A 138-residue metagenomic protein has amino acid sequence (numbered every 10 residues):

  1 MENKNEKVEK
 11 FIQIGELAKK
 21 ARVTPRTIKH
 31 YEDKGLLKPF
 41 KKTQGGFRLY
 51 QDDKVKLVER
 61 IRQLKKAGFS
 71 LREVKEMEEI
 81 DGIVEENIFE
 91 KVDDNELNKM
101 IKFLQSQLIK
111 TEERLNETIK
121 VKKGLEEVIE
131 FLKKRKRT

Functional and structural regions predicted by a protein language model:
E2-E9, D53-T138: Arg/Lys-rich, alpha-helical DNA-contact motif
K10-T27: Polyanion-binding surface elements
L17-A18, Y31, Y50: Append "Primarily bacterial transcriptional regulators
K19, D33, E76: Alpha-helical residues within the helix-turn-helix
I28, E32, K65: DNA major-groove recognition helix of helix-turn-helix
K41-E59: Short helix-start
